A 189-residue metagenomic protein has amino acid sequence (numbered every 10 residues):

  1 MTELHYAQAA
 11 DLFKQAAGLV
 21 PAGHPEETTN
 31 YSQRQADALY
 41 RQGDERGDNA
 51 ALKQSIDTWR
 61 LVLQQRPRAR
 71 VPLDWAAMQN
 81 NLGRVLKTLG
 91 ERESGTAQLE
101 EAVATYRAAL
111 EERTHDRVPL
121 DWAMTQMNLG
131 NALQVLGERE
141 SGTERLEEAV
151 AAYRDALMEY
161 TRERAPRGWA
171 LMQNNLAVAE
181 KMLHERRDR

Functional and structural regions predicted by a protein language model:
M1, E27-D44, L73-T88, L120-V135 (+1 more regions): Conserved alpha-helical positions within TPR/SEL1-like repeat arrays
M1-E45, A50, Q54-V62, R66: Leucine-rich, hydrophobic repeat-scaffold detector
M1-Q8, Y40-K53, K87-E101, Q134-E148 (+1 more regions): Short coil/turn connectors between adjacent alpha-helices in alpha-solenoid helical repeat scaffolds
D11, D57, A104, L110 (+2 more regions): Intrinsically disordered, low-complexity regions enriched in serine, threonine, proline and polar/charged residues
A17-T29, E45, V62-W75, L110-W122 (+1 more regions): Flexible helix-coil transition and linker loops at the boundaries of alpha-helical arrays
Q54-I56, L61-Q65, T105, M124 (+2 more regions): Intrinsic-disorder/low-complexity detector
V71-L73, A77-N80, T88-A97, E101-R107 (+6 more regions): Thr-biased low-complexity repeat/linker tracts and other Thr-enriched repetitive architectures
